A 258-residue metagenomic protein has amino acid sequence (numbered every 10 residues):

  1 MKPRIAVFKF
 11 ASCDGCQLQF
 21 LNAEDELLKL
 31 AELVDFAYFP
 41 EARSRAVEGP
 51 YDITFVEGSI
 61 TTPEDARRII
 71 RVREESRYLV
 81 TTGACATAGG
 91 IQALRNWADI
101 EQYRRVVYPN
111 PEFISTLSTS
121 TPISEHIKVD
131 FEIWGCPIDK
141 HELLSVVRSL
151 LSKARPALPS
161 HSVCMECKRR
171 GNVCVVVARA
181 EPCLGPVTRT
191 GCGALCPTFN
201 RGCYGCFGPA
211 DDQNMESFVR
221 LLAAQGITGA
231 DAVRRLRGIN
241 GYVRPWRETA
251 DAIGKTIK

Functional and structural regions predicted by a protein language model:
M1-F55, I60, D65-A66, I70-Y78 (+1 more regions): Iron-sulfur (Fe-S) cluster-binding modules
C85-G90: Short gly/pro/ser/thr-enriched loop/turn and capping motifs at secondary-structure boundaries
A93-L94: Active-site-proximal loop->helix
A98: Short beta-strand elements at the ligand-binding edges of bilobed clamshell
